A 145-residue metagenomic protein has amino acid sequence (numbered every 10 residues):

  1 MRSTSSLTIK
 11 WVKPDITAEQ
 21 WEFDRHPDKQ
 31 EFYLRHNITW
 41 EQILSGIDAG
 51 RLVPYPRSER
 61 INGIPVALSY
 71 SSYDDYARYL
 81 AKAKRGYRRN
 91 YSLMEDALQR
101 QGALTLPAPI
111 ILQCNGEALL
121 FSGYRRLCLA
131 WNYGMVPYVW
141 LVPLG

Functional and structural regions predicted by a protein language model:
M1-D48: N-terminal extension/subdomain marker
R2, S6, G46, G50 (+2 more regions): Short alpha-helix boundary/capping and kink motifs at helix termini
D15-Q20, D24, L104-G145: A short, basic-hydrophobic beta/loop patch
E31, W40, L98-R100, R125-L127: Short, flexible coil/linker segments at or flanking structured domains
